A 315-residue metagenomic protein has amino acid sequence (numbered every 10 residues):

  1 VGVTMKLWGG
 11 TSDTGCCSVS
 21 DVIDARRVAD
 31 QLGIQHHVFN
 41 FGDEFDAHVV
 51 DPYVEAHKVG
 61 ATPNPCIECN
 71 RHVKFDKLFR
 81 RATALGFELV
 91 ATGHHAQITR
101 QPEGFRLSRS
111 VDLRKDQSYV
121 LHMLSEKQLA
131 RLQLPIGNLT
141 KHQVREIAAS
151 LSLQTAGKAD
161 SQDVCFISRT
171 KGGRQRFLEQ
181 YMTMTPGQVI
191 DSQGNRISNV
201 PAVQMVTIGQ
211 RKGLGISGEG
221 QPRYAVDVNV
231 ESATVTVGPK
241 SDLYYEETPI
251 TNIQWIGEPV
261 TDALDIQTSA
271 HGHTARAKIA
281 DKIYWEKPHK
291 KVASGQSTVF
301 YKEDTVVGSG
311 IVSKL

Functional and structural regions predicted by a protein language model:
V1-H122, Q133, K141-Q143, A149 (+1 more regions): ATP-dependent adenylation/nucleotidyltransferase module used to activate substrates
G9, A91-I98, E103-L315: AMP-forming adenylation/ATP pyrophosphatase catalytic core
